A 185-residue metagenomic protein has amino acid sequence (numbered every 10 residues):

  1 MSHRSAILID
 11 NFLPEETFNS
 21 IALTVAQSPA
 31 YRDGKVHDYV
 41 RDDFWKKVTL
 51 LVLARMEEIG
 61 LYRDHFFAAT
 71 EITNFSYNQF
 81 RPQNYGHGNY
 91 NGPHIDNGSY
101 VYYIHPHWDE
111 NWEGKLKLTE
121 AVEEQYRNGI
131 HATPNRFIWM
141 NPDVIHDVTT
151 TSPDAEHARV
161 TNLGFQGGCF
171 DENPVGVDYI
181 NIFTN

Functional and structural regions predicted by a protein language model:
M1-T70: Non-heme Fe(II)/2-oxoglutarate
T70-T184: Catalytic core of non-heme Fe(II) oxygenases with the double-stranded beta-helix
